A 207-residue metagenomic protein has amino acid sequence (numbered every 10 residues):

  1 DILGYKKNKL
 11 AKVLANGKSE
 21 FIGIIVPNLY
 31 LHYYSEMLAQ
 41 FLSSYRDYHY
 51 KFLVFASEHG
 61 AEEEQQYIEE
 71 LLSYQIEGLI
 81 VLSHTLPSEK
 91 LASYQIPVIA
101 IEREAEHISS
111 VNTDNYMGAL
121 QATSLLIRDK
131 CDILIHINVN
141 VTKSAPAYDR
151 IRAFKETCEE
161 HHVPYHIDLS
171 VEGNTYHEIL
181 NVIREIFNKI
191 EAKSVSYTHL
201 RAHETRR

Functional and structural regions predicted by a protein language model:
D1-S19: N-terminal helix-turn-helix DNA-binding module of bacterial transcription factors
G17-S124, N188: Alpha-helical recognition/docking segments in bacterial nutrient-uptake and carbohydrate-utilization systems
N28-L31, E58-H59, V139-A145, V171-G173: Short histidine/acidic/glycine/proline-rich micro-motifs that form metal- and phosphate-coordinating active-site loops
R46-F55, C158-Y176: Short beta-strand elements in bilobed, periplasmic/extracellular small-molecule ligand-binding domains
E77, C131-I133, K193: Short acidic/polar active-site loop segments enriched in Thr and Asp
V111-H136, Y176-R184: Hydrophobic alpha-helical segments within soluble ligand-binding/sensing domains
A122-H161, D168: An alpha-beta-alpha
T198-T205: Conserved small/polar residues in nucleotide/adenosyl-binding loops
